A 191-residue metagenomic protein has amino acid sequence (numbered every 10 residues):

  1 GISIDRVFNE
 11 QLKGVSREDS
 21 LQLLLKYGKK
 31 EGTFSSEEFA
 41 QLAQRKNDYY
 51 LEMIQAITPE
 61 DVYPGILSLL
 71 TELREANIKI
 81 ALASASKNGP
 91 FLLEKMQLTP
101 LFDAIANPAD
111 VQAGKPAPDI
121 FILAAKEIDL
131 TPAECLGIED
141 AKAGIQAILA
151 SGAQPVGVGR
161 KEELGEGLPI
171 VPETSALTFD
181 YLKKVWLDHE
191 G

Functional and structural regions predicted by a protein language model:
G1-S68, E72-A76: N-terminal helical cap/lid subdomain that shapes the substrate entry/recognition surface in HAD-like hydrolases
T33-S36, E60, A83, M96 (+1 more regions): Non-catalytic, surface-exposed connector residues within folded enzymatic/regulatory domains
V62, L82, G137-I138: Conserved SAM-binding loop
L67-E72, S86-G191: Asp-based, Mg2+/Mn2+-dependent phosphohydrolase catalytic module
